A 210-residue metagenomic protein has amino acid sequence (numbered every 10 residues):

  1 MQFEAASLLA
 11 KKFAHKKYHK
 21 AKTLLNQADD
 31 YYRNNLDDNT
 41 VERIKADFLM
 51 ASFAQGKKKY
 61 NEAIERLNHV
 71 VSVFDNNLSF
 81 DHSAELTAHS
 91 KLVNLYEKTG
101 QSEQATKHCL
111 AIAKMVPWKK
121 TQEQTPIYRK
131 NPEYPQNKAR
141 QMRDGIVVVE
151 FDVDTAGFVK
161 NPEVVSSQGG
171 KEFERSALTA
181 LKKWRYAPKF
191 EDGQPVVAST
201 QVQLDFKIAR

Functional and structural regions predicted by a protein language model:
Q2, L36, V41-R43, L78-D81 (+1 more regions): Residues that mark the junctions of alpha-helical repeat units in TPR/alpha-solenoid scaffolds
F3, K20, Y60, V73-N76 (+5 more regions): Conserved "boundary/linchpin" sites in short secondary-structure elements
L9-F13, D47, A54, H89 (+1 more regions): Residue at a conserved register position within TPR or TPR-like alpha-solenoid repeats
H15-K22, D37-D38, I64, S79-H82: Short coil/turn and helix-start
N26-N34, H69-N76, A113-K114: Amphipathic alpha-helical segments of tetratricopeptide repeats
K114-E150, R175-R210: Short proline/glycine- and basic residue-enriched helix-capping loop/turn segments at helix->loop/beta transitions
